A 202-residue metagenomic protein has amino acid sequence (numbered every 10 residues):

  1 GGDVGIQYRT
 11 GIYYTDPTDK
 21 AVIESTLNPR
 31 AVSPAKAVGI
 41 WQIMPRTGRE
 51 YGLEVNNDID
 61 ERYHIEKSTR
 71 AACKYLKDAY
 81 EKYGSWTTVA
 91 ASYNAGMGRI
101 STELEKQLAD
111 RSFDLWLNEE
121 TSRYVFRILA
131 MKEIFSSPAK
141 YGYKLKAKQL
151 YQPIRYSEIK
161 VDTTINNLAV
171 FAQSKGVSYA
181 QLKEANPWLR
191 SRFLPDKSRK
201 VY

Functional and structural regions predicted by a protein language model:
G1, G5, T10, V55-D58 (+3 more regions): Extracytoplasmic and endomembrane cell-envelope/extracellular-matrix remodeling and assembly machinery
R9-G11, V32-S33: Short, charge-rich binding segments
Y13-A21, V38, W86-A91: Alpha-helical scaffolds flanking conserved acidic
R30-P34, T102-E105: Short, solvent-exposed loop/turn and secondary-structure capping segments
A31-G52: Short, surface-exposed glycine/acidic/tryptophan-bearing loops
